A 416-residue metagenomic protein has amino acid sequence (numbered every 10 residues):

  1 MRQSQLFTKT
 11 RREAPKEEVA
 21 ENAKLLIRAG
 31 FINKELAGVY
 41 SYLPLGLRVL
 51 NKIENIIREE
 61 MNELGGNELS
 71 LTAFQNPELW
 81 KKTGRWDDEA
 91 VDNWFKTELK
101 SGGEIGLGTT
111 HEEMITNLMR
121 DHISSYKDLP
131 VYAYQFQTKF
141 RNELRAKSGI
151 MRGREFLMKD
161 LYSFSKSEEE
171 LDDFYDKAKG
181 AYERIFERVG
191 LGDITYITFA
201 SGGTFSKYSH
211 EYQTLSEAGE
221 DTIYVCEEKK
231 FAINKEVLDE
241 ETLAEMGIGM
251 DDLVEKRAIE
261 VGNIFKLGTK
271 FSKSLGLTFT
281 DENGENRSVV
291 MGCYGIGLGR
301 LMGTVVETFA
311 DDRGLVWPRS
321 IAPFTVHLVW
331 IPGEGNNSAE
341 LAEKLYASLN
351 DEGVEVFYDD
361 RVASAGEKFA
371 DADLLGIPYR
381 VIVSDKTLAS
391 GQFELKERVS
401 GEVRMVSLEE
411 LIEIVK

Functional and structural regions predicted by a protein language model:
M1-K416: NTP/phosphate- and nucleic-acid-binding module
